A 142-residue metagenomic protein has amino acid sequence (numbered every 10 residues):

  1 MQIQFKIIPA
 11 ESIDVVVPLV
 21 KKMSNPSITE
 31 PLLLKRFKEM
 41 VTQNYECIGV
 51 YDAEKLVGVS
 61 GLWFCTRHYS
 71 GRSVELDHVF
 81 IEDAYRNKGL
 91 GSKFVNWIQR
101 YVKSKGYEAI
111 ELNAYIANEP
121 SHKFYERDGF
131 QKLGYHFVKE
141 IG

Functional and structural regions predicted by a protein language model:
M1-E11: Conserved N-terminal entry element of GNAT/NAT acetyltransferase domains
I3, E54-V59, V74: Glycine-rich phosphate/pyrophosphate-binding loop shared by adenosine-nucleotide-utilizing enzymes
E39-G49, E75: A short helix-loop-beta-strand connector motif used in the catalytic cores of GNAT acetyltransferases and, in some
G49, K55-F64, F80: Conserved beta-strand in the GNAT
C65-L76, R86, K132-L133: A conserved beta-turn-beta hairpin within the catalytic core of GNAT-like acetyltransferases that forms part
I81, N87-R100, R127: Conserved acetyl-CoA-binding loop-helix of GNAT-fold acetyltransferases
S92, I116-G134, K139: Conserved active-site alpha-helix within GNAT-family acetyltransferase domains
V95, V102-A114: Conserved GNAT acetyl-CoA-binding A-motif
